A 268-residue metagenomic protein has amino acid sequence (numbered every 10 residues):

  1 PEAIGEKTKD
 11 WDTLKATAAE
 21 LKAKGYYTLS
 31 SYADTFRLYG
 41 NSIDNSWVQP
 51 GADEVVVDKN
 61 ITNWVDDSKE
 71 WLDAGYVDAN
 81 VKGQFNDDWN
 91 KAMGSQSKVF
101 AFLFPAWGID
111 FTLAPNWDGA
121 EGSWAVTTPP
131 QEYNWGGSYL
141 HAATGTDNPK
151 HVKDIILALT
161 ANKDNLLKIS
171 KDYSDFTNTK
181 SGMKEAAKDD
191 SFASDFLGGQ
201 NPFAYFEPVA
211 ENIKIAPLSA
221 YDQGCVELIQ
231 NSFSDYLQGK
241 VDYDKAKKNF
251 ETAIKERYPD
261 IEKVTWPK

Functional and structural regions predicted by a protein language model:
P1-E6, S30-D53, N134-A142, P202 (+1 more regions): Periplasmic solute-binding protein
P1-T35, W47-K82, T144-K150, D164 (+1 more regions): Helix-loop-helix "hinge/cap" segment bordering the ligand-binding cleft or interdomain interface
D12-Y27, N90-A92, G108-W117, K255: Pocket-flanking alpha-helical
L14, S68, M93, I155 (+3 more regions): Residue-level signal for nonpolar/aromatic packing positions in well-ordered secondary structure
K22-A33, D164-Y173, E256-P267: Bilobed periplasmic-binding protein-like "clamshell/Venus-flytrap" ligand-binding domains
N63-L157: Extracytoplasmic/periplasmic substrate-binding proteins
F111-G119, P130-N134, H141-N231, T265-W266: C-terminal lobe and pocket-closing loops of periplasmic/extracytoplasmic Venus-flytrap solute-binding proteins
K247-Y258: Short amphipathic alpha-helical coiled-coil/interface segments
